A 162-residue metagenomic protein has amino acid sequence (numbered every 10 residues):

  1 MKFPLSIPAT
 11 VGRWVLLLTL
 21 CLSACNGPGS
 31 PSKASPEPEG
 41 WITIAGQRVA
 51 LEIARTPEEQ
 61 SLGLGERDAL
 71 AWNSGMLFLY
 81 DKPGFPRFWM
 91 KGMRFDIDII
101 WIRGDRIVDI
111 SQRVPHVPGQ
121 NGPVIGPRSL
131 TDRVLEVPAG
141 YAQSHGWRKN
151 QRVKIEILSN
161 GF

Functional and structural regions predicted by a protein language model:
K2-V15: Bacterial N-terminal signal peptides that target proteins for export
C21-A24: C-terminal motif of bacterial Sec signal peptides marking the signal peptidase cleavage site
N26-F162: Compact, glycine-rich, soluble single-domain proteins
